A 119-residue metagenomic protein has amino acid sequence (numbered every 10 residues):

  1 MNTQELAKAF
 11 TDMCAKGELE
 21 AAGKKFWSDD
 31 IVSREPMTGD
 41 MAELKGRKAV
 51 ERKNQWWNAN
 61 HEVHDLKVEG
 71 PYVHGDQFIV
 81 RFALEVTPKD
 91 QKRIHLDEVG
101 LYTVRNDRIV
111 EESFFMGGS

Functional and structural regions predicted by a protein language model:
M1-E5, S119: Basic/polar N-terminal segments that are highly enriched at the extreme N-terminus, encompassing both cleavable
E5-L6, E20, K24-G70, H74-G75: A solvent-exposed, acidic/Ser-Thr-rich amphipathic alpha-helical stretch
W27, L84-V86, G100, M116: Short beta-strand segments enriched in hydrophobic/aromatic residues within well-folded beta-rich domains
E51-K53, R81-L84: Short Pro/Gly-enriched beta-strand edge/turn motifs at strand-loop
L66-Y72, A83, D97-T103: Hydrophobic/aromatic beta-strand elements that line small-molecule binding cavities or substrate pockets in beta-rich
V86-I94: Short, cysteine-centered beta-strand-loop-beta hairpins and adjacent loop/turn segments enriched in charged/polar
G100-S119: Short beta-strand edge/turn micro-motifs at domain boundaries
